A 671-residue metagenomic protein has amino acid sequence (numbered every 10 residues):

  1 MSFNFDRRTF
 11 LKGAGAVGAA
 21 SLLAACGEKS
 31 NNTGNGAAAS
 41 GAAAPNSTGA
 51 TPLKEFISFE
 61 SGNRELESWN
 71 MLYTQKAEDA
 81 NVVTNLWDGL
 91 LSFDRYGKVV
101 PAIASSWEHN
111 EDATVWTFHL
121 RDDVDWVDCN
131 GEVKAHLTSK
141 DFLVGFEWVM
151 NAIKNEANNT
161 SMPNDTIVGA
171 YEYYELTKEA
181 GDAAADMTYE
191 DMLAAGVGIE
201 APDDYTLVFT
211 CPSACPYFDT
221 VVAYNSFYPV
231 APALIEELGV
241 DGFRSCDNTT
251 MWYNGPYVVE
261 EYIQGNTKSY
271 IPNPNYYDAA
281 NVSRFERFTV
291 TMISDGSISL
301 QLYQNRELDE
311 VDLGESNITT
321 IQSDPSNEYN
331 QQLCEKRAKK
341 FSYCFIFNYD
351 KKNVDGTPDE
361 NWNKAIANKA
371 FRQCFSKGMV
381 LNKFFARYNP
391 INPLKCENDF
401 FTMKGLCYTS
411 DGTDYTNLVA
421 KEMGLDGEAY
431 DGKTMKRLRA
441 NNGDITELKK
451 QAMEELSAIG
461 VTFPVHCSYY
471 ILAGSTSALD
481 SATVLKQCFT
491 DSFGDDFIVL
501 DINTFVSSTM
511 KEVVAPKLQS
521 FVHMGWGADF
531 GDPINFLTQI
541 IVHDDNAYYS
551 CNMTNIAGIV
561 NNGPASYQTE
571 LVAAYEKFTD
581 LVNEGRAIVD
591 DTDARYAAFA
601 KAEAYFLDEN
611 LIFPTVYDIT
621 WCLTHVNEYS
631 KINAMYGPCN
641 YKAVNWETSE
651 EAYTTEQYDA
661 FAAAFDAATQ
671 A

Functional and structural regions predicted by a protein language model:
S2-G18: N-terminal secretory signal peptides and thylakoid transit peptides that target proteins across membranes
A16, C374-K421, A473, S477-Q487 (+1 more regions): Detector for C-terminal structural segments
S58-E111, W252: N-terminal lobe/hinge region of extracytoplasmic solute-binding protein
G62, E260-P274, T289-D355, N382 (+1 more regions): Extracellular/periplasmic solute-recognition and catalytic clefts
R95, D182-M187, M192-G196, P202-Y205 (+3 more regions): Gly/Pro-rich hinge or "lid" segments in bacterial periplasmic/extracellular proteins
S105-G169, V208, S299-L302, N361-A367 (+2 more regions): Aromatic- and charge-enriched surface segment that lines or borders ligand/interaction sites
S139-V144, D204-T210, P256, F285-R287 (+6 more regions): Alpha-helical secondary-structure segments
Q264, L302, N392-P393, A429-A528 (+2 more regions): Ligand/substrate-recognition segments at binding pockets and active sites
